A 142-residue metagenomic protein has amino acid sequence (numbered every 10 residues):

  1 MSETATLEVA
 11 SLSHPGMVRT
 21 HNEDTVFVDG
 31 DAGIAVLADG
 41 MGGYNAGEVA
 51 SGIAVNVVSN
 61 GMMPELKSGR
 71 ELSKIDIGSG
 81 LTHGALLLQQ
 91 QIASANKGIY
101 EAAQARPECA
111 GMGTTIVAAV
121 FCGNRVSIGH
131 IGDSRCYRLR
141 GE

Functional and structural regions predicted by a protein language model:
M1-E142: PP2C/PPM-type serine/threonine phosphatase catalytic domain
